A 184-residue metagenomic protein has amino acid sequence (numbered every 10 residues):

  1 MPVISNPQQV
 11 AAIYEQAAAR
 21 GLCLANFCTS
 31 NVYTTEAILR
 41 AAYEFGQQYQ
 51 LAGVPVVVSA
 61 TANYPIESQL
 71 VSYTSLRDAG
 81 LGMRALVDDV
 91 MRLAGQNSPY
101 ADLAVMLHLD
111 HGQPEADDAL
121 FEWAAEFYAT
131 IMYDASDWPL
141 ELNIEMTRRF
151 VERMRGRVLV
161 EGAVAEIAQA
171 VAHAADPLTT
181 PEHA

Functional and structural regions predicted by a protein language model:
M1-A25, Y43: N-terminal amphipathic alpha-helix/helix-capping segment at the start of soluble metabolic enzymes
V3-I4, G21-V32, V71-R77, L103-E115 (+1 more regions): Active-site mouth loops of central-metabolism enzymes
S5-Q9, T29-E36, L81, A85 (+1 more regions): Conserved active-site and cofactor/substrate-binding residues in soluble primary-metabolism enzymes
E15-A19, L39-L51, R84-D102, L120-Y128 (+1 more regions): Acidic (Asp/Glu)-rich catalytic clusters
C23-C28, A52-A62, V105-H111, A129-Y133 (+1 more regions): Hydrophobic faces of well-ordered beta-strands that scaffold small-molecule active sites in alpha/beta enzyme cores
G46-D117: Active-site cofactor/substrate anionic-group-binding motifs, chiefly glycine- and Lys/Arg-rich phosphate-binding loops
P99, L103, P114-N143: Active-site gating/metal-coordination segments in enzymes
L140-A184: Conserved anion-binding
